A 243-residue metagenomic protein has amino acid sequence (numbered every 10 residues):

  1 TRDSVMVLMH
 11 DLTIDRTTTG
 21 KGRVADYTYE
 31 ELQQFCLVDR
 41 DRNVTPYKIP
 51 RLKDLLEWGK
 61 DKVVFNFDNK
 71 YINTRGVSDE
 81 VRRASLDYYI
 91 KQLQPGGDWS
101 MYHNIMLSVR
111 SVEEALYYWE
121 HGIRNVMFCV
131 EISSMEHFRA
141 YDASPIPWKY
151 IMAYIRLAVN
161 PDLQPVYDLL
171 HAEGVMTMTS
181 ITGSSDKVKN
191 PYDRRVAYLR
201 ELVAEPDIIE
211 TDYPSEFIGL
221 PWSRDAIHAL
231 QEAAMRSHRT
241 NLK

Functional and structural regions predicted by a protein language model:
T1-R2: Asp-based phosphoryl-transfer active-site loop
V5, H10-H121, N125-C129, A158 (+2 more regions): Metal-dependent phosphodiesterase/phospholipase catalytic core, i.e., the His/Asp/Glu-rich active-site region
C129-K243: C-terminal active-site rim and adjoining tail of enzyme catalytic domains
